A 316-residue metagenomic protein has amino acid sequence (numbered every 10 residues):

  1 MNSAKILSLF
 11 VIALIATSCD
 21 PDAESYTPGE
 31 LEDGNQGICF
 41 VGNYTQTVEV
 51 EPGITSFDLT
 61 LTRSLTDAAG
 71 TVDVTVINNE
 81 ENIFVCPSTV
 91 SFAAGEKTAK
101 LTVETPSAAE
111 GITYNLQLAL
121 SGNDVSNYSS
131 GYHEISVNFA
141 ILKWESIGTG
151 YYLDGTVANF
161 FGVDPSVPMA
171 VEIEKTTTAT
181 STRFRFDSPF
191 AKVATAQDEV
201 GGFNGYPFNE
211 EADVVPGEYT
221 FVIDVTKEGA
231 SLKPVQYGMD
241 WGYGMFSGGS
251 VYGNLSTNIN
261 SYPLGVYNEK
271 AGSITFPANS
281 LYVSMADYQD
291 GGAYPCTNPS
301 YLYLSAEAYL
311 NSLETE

Functional and structural regions predicted by a protein language model:
M1-L7: Bacterial N-terminal signal peptides that target proteins for export
L9-A13: Hydrophobic helical h-region of N-terminal Sec-dependent signal peptides in bacterial secretory/periplasmic proteins
I15-S18: C-terminal motif of bacterial Sec signal peptides marking the signal peptidase cleavage site
D20-A158, N311-E316: Acidic/polar, low-complexity intrinsically disordered N-terminal segments immediately downstream of a Sec signal
L142-E316: Ser/Thr/Gly/Pro-rich, low-complexity flexible regions
